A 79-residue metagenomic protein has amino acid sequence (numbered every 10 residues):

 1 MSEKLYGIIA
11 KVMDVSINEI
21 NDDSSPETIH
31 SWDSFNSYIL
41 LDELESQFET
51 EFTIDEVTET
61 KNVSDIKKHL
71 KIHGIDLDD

Functional and structural regions predicted by a protein language model:
M1-L41, S46-D79: Phosphopantetheine-dependent thiolation modules in NRPS/PKS and related acyl-activating systems
